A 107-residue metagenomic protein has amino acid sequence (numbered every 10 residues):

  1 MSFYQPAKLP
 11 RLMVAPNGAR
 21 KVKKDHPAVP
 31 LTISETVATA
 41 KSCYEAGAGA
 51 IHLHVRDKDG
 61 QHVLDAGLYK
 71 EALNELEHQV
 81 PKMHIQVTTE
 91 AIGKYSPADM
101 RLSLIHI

Functional and structural regions predicted by a protein language model:
S2-A28: N-terminal small/glycine-rich loop or linker at the start of catalytic domains across soluble metabolic enzymes
R11-M13, A50, K82-Q86: Structural preference for beta-strand elements that scaffold enzyme active sites
A15-A19, R56-K58, T88-I92: Active-site beta-loop-alpha junctions enriched in small/polar residues
R20-E35, T89-P97: Active-site mouth loops of central-metabolism enzymes
T36, H54: Conserved, mostly hydrophobic/aromatic
E45-A48: A structural motif
H62-V87: Alpha-helix-loop-beta-strand connector modules within alpha/beta enzyme cores
I105-I107: Conserved small/polar residues in nucleotide/adenosyl-binding loops
